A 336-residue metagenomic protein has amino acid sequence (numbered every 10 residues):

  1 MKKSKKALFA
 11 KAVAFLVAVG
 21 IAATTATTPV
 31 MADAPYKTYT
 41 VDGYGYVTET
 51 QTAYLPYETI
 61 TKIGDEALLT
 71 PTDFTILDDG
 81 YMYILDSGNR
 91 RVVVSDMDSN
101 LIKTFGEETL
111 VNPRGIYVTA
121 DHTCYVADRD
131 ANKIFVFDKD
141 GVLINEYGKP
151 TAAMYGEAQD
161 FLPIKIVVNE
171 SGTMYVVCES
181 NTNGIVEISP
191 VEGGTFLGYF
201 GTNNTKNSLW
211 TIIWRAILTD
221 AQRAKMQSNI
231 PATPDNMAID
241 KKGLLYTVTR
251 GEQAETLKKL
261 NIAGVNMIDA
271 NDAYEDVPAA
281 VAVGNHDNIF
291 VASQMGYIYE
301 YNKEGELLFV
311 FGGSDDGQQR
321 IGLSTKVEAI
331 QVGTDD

Functional and structural regions predicted by a protein language model:
A22-Y36: Sec-dependent signal peptide cleavage junction
Y39-G64, F105-E108, N145-F161, G193-I230 (+2 more regions): Surface-exposed loop and turn segments in beta-propeller and other repeat-based domains that flank or scaffold
D65-D78, E108-T119, A152-E170, W214-K241 (+2 more regions): Beta-rich, blade/repeat-based domains predominating in secreted/periplasmic proteins but also intracellular
Y81-Y83, T123-Y125, T173-V176, L244-T247 (+2 more regions): Conserved beta-propeller blade signature
S87-G88, R129-D130, S171, E179-N181 (+4 more regions): Short loop/turn segments immediately following the C-termini of beta-strands
D96-S99, D138-V142, S189-G193, L260-G264 (+1 more regions): Short loop/turn segments that connect beta-strands within beta-propeller blades
D240, T247-G251, K258-K259, A270-E306: Loop/turn-rich, solvent-exposed surfaces of beta-rich toroidal or solenoidal domains
